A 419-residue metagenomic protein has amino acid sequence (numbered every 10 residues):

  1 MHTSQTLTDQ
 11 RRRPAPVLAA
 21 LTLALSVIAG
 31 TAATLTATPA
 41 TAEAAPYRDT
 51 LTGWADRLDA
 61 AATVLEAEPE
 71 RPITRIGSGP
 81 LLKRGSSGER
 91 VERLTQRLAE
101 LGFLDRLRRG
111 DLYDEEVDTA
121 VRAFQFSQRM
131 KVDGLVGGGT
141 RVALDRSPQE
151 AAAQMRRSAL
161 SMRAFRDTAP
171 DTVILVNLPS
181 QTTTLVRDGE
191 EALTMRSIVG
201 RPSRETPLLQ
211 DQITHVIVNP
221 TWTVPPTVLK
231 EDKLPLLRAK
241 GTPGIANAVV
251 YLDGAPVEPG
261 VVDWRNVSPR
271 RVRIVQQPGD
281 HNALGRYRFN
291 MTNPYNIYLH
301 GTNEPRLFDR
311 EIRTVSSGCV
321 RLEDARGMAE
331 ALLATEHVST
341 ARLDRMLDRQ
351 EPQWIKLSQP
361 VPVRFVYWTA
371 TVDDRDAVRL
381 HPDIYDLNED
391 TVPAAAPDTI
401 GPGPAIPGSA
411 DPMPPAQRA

Functional and structural regions predicted by a protein language model:
M1-R13: N-terminal secretory signal peptides that target proteins for export/translocation
A19-T34: Bacterial N-terminal signal peptides
A32-A44: Boundary at the C-terminal end of the N-terminal hydrophobic targeting segment
E43-L104, E115-F126, R141-A419: Well-ordered beta-sheet/strand-loop patches within structured domains
D114, L135-G137: Helix-hairpin-helix
